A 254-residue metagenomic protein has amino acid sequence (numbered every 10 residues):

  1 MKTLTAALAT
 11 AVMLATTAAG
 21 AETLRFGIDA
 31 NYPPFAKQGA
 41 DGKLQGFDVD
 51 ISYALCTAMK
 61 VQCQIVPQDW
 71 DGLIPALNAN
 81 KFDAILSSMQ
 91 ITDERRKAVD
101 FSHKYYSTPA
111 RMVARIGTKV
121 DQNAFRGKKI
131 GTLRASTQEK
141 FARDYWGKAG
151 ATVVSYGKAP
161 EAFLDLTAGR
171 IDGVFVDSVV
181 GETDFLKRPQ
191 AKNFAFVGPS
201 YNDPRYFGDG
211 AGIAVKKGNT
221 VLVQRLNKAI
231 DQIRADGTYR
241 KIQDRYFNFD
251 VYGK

Functional and structural regions predicted by a protein language model:
A21-S88, D236, R245, F249: Extracytoplasmic small-molecule ligand-binding "clamshell" domains of the periplasmic binding protein/Venus flytrap
L24-I28, Q45, Q122-Q138: Short loop->beta-strand "edge-of-pocket" segments that line small-molecule binding or catalytic clefts across diverse
G27-Y32, V66-D71, N80-T92, R115 (+5 more regions): Beta->alpha turn/N-cap motifs
A30, Y106-V113, Q190-N227, F247-K254: Periplasmic-binding protein-like
Q38, S52-V61, A124, Q138-G157 (+2 more regions): Ligand-binding cleft/hinge of the Venus flytrap
V49-A58, K128-K129, R134-T137, P204 (+1 more regions): Extended ligand-binding regions for polar small-molecule ligands
Y53, T57, Q62-F125, K192-Y206: Acidic, polar ligand-binding/catalytic clefts
Q62, K140-V154, K192-F196, N227-K254: Ligand-binding clefts/hinges and TM-proximal coupling segments of bilobed small-molecule sensing domains
